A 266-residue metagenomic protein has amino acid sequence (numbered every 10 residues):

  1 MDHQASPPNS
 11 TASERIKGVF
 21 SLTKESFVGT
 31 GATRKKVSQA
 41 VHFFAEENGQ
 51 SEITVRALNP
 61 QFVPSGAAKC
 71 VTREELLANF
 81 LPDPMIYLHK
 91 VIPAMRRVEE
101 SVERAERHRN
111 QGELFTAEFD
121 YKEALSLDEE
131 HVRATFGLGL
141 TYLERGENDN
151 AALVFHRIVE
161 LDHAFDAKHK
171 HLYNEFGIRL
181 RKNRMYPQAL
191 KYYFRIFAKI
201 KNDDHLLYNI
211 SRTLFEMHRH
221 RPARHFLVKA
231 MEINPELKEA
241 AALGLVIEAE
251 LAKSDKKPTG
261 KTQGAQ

Functional and structural regions predicted by a protein language model:
D2-E106, N110-E123, L127, D149-L153: Long, contiguous interaction/recruitment modules in multidomain scaffold/adaptor proteins
K35-Q39, E52, A164, H171 (+1 more regions): Alpha-helical solenoid repeat scaffolds of the TPR/TPR-like class and their adjacent stem/linker regions that mediate
R96, E113, E129-E130, K168 (+2 more regions): Short helix-capping/linker turns of helical repeat alpha-solenoids
R107, T141, R179, T213 (+2 more regions): TPR/TPR-like alpha-solenoid repeats
Q111-D120, R145-R157, N183-R195, M217-V228 (+1 more regions): Structural signature of tandem alpha-helical TPR/SEL1-like repeats, specifically the intra-repeat loop/turn
R133-N209, T213-E216: Alpha-helical adaptor scaffolds
